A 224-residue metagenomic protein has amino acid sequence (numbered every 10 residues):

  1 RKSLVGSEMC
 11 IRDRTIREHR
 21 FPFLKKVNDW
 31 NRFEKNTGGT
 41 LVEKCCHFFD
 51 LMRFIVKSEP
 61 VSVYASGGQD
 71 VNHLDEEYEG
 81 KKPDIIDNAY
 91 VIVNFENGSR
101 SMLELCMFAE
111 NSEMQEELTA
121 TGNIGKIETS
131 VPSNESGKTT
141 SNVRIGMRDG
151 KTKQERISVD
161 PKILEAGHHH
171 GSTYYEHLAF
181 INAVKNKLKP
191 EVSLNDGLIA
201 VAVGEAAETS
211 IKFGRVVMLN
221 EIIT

Functional and structural regions predicted by a protein language model:
R1-G6, C10-I11: Single conserved hydrophobic/aromatic residue that forms the stacking wall/gate of nucleotide- or nucleobase-binding
R17-P22: Short glycine-enriched loops at secondary-structure junctions
K25-R32, Q154-V159: The feature captures the short pre-catalytic strand/loop hairpin that immediately precedes and shapes the active-site
V27-E113, N195: Rossmann-like dinucleotide-binding domain that binds NAD(P)(H)
F48-F49, Y174-L178, G204: A general structural signal for well-ordered alpha-helical segments in protein cores
K81-I86, E96-Y175, S193: NAD(P)-dinucleotide binding in Rossmann-like oxidoreductases
E96, T139-S141, A179-T224: C-terminal helix-rich "cap/oligomerization" subdomain common to oxidoreductases
